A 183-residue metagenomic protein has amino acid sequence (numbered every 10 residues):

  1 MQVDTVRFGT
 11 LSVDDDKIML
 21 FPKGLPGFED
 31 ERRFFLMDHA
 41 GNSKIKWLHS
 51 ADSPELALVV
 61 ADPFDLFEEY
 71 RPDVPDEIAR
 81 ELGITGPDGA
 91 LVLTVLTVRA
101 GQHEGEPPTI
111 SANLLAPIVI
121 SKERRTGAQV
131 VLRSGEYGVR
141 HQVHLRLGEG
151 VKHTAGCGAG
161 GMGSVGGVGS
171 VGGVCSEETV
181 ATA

Functional and structural regions predicted by a protein language model:
M1-F67, P87-G163, G169: Long, compositionally biased stretches
E69-E77: Short beta-strand-centered segments at strand-helix junctions
D76-G86: Short active-site loop/helix that positions an aromatic residue
V171-A183: Active-site-proximal loop/hinge segments that shape catalytic or ion-binding/gating pockets
